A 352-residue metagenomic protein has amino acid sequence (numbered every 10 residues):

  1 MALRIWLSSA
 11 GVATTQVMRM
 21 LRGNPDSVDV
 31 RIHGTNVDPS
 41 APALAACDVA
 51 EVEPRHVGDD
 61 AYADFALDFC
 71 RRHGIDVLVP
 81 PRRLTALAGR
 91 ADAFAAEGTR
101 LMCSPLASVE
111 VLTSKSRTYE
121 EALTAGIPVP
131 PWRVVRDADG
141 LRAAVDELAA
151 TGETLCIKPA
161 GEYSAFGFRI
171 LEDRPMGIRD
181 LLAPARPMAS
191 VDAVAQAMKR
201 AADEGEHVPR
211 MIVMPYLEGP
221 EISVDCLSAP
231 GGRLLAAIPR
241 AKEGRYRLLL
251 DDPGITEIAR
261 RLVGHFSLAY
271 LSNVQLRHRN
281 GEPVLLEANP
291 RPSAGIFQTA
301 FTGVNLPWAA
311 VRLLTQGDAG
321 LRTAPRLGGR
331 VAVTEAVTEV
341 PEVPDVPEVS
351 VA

Functional and structural regions predicted by a protein language model:
M1-A107: ATP-binding N-terminal substructure of ATP-dependent carboxylate-amine bond-forming enzymes
M1-T35, G74-R82, V134, R179-A183 (+4 more regions): Preference for protein termini
A2-W6, T154, I212: Residues that mark the start of a beta-strand
L3, S8, R245-A352: ATP-dependent carboxylate activation and anion-phosphoryl transfer catalytic cores that bind Mg-ATP to form
V111-R210: Active-site nucleotide/adenylate-binding loops and adjacent lid/helix of ATP-dependent enzymes
L182-L262, F266, R277-H278, E282-V284: Phosphate-binding site of ATP-dependent enzymes
